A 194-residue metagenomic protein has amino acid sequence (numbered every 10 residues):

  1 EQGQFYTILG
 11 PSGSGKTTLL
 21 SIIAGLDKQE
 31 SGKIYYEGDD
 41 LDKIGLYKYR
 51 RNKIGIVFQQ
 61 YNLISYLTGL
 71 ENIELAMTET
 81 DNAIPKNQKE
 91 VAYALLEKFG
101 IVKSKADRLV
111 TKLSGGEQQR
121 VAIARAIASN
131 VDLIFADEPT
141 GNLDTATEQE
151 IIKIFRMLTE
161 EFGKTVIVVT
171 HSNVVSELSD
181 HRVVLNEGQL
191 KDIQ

Functional and structural regions predicted by a protein language model:
A24: Helix-to-loop junction immediately C-terminal to a conserved catalytic motif
G32-D40: Conserved ABC transporter NBD signature motif
L41-G55: ABC ATPase NBD coupling module
K86-S104: Conserved ABC ATPase "signature" region
L109-L113, E117: Conserved ABC ATPase signature
N130: Conserved catalytic motifs of ABC-family nucleotide-binding domains
I134-D137: Catalytic Walker B motif of ABC-type/P-loop ATPase nucleotide-binding domains
